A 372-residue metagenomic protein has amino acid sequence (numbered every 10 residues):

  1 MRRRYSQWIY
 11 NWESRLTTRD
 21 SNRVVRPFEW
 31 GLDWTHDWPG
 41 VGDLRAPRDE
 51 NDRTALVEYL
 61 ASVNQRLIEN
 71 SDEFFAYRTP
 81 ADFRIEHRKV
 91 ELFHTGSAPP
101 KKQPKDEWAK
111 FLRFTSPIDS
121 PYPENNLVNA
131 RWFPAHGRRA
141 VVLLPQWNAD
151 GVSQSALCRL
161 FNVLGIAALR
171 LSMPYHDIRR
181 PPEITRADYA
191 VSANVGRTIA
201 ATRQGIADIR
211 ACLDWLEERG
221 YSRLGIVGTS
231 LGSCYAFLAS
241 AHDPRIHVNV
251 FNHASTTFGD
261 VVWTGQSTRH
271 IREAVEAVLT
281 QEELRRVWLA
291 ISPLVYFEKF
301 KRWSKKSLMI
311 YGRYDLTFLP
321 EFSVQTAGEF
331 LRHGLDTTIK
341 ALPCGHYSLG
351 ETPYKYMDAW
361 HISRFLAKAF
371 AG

Functional and structural regions predicted by a protein language model:
M1-L112: N-terminal targeting or regulatory segments adjacent to alpha/beta-hydrolase or S9 domains
P123-P134: A short loop-to-beta-strand scaffold at the N-terminal edge of the catalytic core in hydrolase folds
L143-Q204: Cap/lid segment of the alpha/beta-hydrolase catalytic domain
E217-S230: Alpha/beta-hydrolase fold nucleophile elbow
G228-S233, G312: Conserved alpha/beta-hydrolase "nucleophile elbow" surrounding the catalytic nucleophile
Y235-L284: Hydrolase active-site cap/lid region
T264-F322, G328: The feature captures the conserved acid-bearing segment of alpha/beta-hydrolase catalytic domains
V324-G372: C-terminal catalytic histidine-bearing segment of alpha/beta-hydrolase fold enzymes
